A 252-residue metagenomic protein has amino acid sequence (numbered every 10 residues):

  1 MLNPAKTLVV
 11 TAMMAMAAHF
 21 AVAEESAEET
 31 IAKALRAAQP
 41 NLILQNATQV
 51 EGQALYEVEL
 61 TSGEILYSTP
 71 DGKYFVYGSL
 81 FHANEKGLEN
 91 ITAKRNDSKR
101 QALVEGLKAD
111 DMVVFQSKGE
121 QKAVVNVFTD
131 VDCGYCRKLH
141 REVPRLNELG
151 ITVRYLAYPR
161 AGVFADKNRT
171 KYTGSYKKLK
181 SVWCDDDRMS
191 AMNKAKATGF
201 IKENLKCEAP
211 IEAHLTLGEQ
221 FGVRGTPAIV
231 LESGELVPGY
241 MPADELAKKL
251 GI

Functional and structural regions predicted by a protein language model:
M1-V9: Bacterial N-terminal signal peptides that target proteins for export
V9-A18: Bacterial N-terminal signal peptides
A23-I43: Short, non-transmembrane alpha-helical segments in secretory-pathway proteins
E28, A32, H140-V143, Y176-L179 (+2 more regions): Extracytoplasmic/secreted envelope proteins and their assembly/folding machinery, especially bacterial periplasmic
N41-T48, A54-L60, E64-Y67, D71-L88 (+1 more regions): Thiol/selenol-based redox catalytic cores and closely related redox-interacting motifs
A93-N96: Extended, non-globular interaction scaffolds
E105-A123: A short beta-strand-turn-helix
Q121-K206, E219-R224, I252: Structural alpha/beta surface segment adjacent to cysteine/selenocysteine redox centers across thiol/disulfide enzymes
